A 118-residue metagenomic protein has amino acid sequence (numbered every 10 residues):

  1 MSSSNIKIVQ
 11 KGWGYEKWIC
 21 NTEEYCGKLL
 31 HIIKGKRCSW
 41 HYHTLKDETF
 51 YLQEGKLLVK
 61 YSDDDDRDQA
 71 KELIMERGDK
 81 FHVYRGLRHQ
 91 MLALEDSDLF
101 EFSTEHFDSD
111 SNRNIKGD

Functional and structural regions predicted by a protein language model:
M1-L29, R37-S39, K71-L73, K116-D118: A short, N-terminal "cap"/entry segment at the start of jelly-roll beta-barrel domains of the cupin/DSBH fold
S3-N5, V9-Q10, D65-Q69, R88-D118: Double-stranded beta-helix
E23-Y25, K34-R37, K56-L58, D65 (+1 more regions): Short, charged/polar surface micro-motifs in flexible loops or helix N-caps
L29-L30, H41, D47-L52, L73 (+2 more regions): His/acidic/aromatic-lined binding-pocket segments of jelly-roll/cupin-type domains and related regulatory beta-sandwich
S39-W40, V59-K60, F81-V83, R88-L94 (+1 more regions): Short beta-strand His + acidic residue motifs that chelate non-heme Fe in jelly-roll/DSBH and cupin folds
L45-D63: Glycine- and acidic-residue-biased ligand/ion/polar-headgroup-sensing regions
D63-G86: Short acidic-glycine-tyrosine-enriched beta hairpin
